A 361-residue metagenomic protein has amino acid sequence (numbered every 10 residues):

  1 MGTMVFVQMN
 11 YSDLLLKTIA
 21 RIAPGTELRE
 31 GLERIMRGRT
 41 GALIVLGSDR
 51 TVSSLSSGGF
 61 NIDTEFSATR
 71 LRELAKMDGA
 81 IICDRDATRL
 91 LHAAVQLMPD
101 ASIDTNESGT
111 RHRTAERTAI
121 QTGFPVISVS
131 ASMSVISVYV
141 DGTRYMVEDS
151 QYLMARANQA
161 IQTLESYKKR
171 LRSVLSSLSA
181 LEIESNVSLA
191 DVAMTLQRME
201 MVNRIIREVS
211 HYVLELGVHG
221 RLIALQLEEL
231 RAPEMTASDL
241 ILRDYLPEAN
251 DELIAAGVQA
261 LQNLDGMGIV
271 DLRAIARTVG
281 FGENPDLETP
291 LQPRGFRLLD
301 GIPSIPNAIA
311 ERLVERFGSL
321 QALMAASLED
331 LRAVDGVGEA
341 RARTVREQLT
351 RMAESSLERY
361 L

Functional and structural regions predicted by a protein language model:
M1-M4, L328-D330: N-terminal positively charged helical leader segments and presequences
G2-M267: Divalent-cation
K17, R21, I302, V334: Glycine- and other small-residue-rich loops at beta-strand/loop junctions that grip anionic moieties
S134, S179, N186, A224 (+4 more regions): Residue-level detector of alpha-helical recognition elements and their boundaries
T236-A333, E339-L361: Long, highly charged, low-complexity intrinsically disordered interaction regions that mediate electrostatic DNA/RNA
